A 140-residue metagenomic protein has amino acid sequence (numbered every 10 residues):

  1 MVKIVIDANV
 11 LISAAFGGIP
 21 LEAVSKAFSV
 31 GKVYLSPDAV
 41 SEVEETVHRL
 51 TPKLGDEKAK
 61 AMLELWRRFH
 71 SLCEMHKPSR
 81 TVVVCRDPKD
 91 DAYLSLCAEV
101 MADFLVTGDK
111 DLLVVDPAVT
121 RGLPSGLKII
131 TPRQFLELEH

Functional and structural regions predicted by a protein language model:
M1-L35: Short, well-structured N-terminal submotif of metal-dependent ribonuclease cores
D7-A8, S36, G108-D109, T131: A secondary-structure boundary/capping signal
A15-F16, V47, D116: Short, flexible helix/strand-to-coil boundary loops that buttress conserved ligand/catalytic motifs in alpha/beta
A27-V30, Y34-R80: PIN-domain endoribonuclease scaffold, especially VapC-family toxins
V30-V33, M101-F104, G126: Short active-site oxyanion
S41-E42, R80-C85, P132-H140: A short acidic, often aromatic-flanked loop/helix-cap motif at beta-alpha or helix-coil junctions that lines enzyme
S71-V114: Active-site neighborhoods of divalent-metal-dependent phosphate/nucleic-acid chemistry enzymes
V100, K110-H140: Acidic, PIN/NYN-like endoribonuclease modules and their adjacent C-terminal/linker elements
